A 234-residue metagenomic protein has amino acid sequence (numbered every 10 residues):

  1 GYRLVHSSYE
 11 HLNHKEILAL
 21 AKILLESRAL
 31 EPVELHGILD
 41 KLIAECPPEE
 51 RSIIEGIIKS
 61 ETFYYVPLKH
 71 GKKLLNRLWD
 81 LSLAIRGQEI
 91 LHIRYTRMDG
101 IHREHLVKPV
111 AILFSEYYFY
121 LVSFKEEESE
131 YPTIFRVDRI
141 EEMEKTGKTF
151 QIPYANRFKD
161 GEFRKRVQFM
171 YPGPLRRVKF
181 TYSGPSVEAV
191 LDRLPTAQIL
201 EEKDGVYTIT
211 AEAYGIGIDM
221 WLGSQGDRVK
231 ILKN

Functional and structural regions predicted by a protein language model:
G1-H6: Minor-groove-contacting beta-hairpin "wing" of winged helix-turn-helix DNA-binding domains
E10-L12, G100-R103, E128-E130, V187-V190 (+1 more regions): Short, surface-exposed beta-strand/loop "edge" segments at domain boundaries and coil↔beta transitions
H11-T96: Bulky hydrophobic/aromatic content
A21, L39-L42, I140, L222-G226: Short amphipathic C-terminal alpha-helix that caps PH/PH-like domains
S60-K179: Core beta-strand-centered patch of the WYL/Sm-like small regulatory domain
V137, M143, R228-N234: Conserved short beta-strand edge segments in small beta-sheet-based binding/regulatory domains
G161-K233: Polybasic (Lys/Arg-rich)
